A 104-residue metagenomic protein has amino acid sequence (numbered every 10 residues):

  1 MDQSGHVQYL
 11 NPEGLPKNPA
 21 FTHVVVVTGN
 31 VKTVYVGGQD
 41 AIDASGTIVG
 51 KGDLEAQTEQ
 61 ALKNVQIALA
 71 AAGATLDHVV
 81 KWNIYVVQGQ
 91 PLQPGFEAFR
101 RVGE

Functional and structural regions predicted by a protein language model:
M1-K63, I67-V80, V86-E104: N-terminal presequence-like segments and the immediate start of the first folded domain
